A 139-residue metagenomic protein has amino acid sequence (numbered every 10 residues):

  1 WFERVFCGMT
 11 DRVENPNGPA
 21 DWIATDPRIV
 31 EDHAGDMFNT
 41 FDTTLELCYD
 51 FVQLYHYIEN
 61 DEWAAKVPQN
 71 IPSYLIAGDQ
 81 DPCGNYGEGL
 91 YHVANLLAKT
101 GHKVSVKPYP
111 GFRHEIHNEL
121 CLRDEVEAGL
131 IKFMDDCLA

Functional and structural regions predicted by a protein language model:
W1-F38: Alpha/beta-hydrolase-fold enzymes
N39, T43-A65: Active-site nucleophile elbow and catalytic-triad environment of alpha/beta-hydrolase enzymes
I58, A98-A139: Catalytic active-site module of serine/aspartate enzymes centered on a nucleophile-bearing elbow/loop
A64-Q69, K99-T100: Short, conserved loop/helix-junction motifs that constitute active-site signature segments in enzyme catalytic cores
L75-A77: Short beta-strand/loop motif that positions the catalytic acidic residue of the alpha/beta-hydrolase fold
Q80-H92: Conserved alpha/beta-hydrolase "acid-adjacent" motif
G89-L96, V126: A general structural detector for well-ordered alpha-helical segments in enzyme core domains, enriched
